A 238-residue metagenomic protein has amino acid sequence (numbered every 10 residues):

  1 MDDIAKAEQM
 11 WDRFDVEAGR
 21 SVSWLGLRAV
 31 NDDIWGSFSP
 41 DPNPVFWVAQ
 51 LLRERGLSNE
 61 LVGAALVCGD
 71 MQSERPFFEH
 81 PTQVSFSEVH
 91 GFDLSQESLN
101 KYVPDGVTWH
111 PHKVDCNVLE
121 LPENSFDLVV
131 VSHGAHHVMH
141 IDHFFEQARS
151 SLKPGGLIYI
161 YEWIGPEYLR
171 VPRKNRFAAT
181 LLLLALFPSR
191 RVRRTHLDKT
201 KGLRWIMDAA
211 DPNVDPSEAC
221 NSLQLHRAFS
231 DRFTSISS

Functional and structural regions predicted by a protein language model:
W11-R55: Class I SAM-dependent methyltransferase Rossmann-like catalytic core, especially the SAM/SAH-binding loop
Q50-S58, P81-T82, L119-E120: Glycine-rich helix-loop-beta junction characteristic of Rossmann-like nucleotide cofactor-binding loops
V62-V118: Class I SAM-dependent methyltransferase SAM/SAH-binding core
V118-V129: A short acidic, Gly/Pro-enriched loop at the edge of an enzyme's catalytic core that lines a small-molecule cofactor
D127-H140: A short SAM/SAH-binding and catalytic strip from SAM-dependent methyltransferases
D142-L157: A short glycine-rich, Lys/Arg-flanked "PGG" loop and its adjoining helix->strand segment in the class I
L157-L197: Conserved class I S-adenosyl-L-methionine
S189-S238: Substrate-binding/catalytic lobe of Class I Rossmann-like enzymes that use SAM or dcSAM, i.e., the mid-to-C-terminal
